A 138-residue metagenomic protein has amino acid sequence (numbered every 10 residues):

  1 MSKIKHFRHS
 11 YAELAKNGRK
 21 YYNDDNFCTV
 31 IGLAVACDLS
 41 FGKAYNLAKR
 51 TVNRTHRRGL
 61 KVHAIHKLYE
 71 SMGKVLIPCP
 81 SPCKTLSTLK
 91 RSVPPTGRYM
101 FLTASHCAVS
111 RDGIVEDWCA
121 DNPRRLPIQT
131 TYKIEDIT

Functional and structural regions predicted by a protein language model:
M1-R58, H63, K67, S71-M72: Active-site nucleophile-adjacent alpha helix/oxyanion-hole segment immediately C-terminal to the catalytic cysteine
A12, N23, V115-E116, I134-E135: Intrinsic disorder/low-complexity signal
V52-S105, R111-A120: Conserved active-site-adjacent core of cysteine acyl-enzyme catalytic domains
D117-T138: Noncatalytic regulatory segments and standalone regulatory/sensor domains
